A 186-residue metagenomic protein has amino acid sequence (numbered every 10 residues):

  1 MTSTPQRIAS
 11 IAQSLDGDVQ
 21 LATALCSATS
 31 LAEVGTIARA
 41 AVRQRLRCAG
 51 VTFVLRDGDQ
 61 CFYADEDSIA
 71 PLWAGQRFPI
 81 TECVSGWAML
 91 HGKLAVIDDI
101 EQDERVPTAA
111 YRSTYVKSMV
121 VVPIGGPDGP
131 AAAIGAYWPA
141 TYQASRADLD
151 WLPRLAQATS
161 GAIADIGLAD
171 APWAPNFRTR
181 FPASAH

Functional and structural regions predicted by a protein language model:
M1-A32, Q44, A162-H186: Signal-transmission linkers at sensory-effector interfaces
R39-R43, G50-Q76: GAF sensory/regulatory domain recognition with acknowledged cross-activation on helical regulatory dimers
F62, A70-W73, D98-S118, W138 (+1 more regions): Signal-transducing coupling segments at domain and membrane junctions
I69, A133-Q143: Short beta-strand-to-loop transition segments that serve as allosteric relay/switch motifs in sensory/regulatory domains
L72-L94: Acidic/proline- and glycine-rich, intrinsically disordered low-complexity segments that serve as regulatory linkers
K117-G126: A short, aliphatic-rich beta-strand micro-motif
G125-P130, P139, I166: Flexible loop/coil segments at beta-strand boundaries within sensory signal-transduction domains
A144-A164, N176-R178: Amphipathic alpha-helical "output/dimerization" segments
